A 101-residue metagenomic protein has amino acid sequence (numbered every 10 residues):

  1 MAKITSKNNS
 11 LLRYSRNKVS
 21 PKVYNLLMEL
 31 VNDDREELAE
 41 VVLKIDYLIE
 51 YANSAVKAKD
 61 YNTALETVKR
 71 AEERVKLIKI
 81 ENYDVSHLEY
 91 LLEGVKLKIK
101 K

Functional and structural regions predicted by a protein language model:
M1-V41: N-terminal alpha-helical interaction modules that lie
P21-N25, Y90-K101: Alpha-helical linker/edge segments of TPR/alpha-solenoid repeat scaffolds and analogous pre-/post-domain helices
L65-L91: Short, charge-rich amphipathic alpha-helical segments embedded in non-transmembrane helical bundles/solenoids
